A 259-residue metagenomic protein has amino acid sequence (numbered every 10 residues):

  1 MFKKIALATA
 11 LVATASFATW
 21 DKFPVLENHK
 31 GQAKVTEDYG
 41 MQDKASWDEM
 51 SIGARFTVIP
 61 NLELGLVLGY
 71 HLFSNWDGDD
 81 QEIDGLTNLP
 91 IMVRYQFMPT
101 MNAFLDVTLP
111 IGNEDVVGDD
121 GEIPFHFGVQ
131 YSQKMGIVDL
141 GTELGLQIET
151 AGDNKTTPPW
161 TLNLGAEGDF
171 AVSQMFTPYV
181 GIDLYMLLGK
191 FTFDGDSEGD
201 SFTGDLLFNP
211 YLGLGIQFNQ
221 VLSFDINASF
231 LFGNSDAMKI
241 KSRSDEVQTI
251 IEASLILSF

Functional and structural regions predicted by a protein language model:
I5-A10, T14-W47, R55-F56, P60-L62 (+1 more regions): Outer-membrane beta-barrel biogenesis signature
N28-Q32, D120-D196: Detector for outer-membrane/organellar transmembrane beta-barrel domains, recognizing the amphipathic beta-strand
E37, I52-F56, I91-Y95, L105 (+8 more regions): Residues on the lipid-exposed face of transmembrane beta-strands in outer-membrane beta-barrel proteins
E37-D43, L68-S74, V107-N113, Q133-I137 (+4 more regions): Transmembrane beta-strands of outer-membrane beta-barrel pores
S46-I52, E82-L89, D119-F125, T156-L162 (+2 more regions): Residues that define the transmembrane beta-barrel architecture of outer-membrane proteins
P60-L66, P99-A103, G136-T142, Q174-P178 (+1 more regions): Repeated loop/turn-to-beta-strand initiation elements of outer-membrane beta-barrel proteins
L72-P159: Outer-membrane pore/translocation modules
G152, L188-F259: Predominantly the C-terminal beta-signal and adjacent terminal strand-loop region of outer-membrane beta-barrel
